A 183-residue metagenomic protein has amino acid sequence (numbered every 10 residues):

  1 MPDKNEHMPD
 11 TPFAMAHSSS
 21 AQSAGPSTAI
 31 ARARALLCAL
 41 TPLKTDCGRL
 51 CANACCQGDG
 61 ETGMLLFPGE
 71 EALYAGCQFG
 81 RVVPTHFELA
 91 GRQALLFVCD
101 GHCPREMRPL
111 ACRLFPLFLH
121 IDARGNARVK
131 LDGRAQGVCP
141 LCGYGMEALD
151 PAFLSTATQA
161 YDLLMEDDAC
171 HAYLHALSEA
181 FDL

Functional and structural regions predicted by a protein language model:
P2-L183: Short loop/turn segments that flank or connect secondary-structure elements
